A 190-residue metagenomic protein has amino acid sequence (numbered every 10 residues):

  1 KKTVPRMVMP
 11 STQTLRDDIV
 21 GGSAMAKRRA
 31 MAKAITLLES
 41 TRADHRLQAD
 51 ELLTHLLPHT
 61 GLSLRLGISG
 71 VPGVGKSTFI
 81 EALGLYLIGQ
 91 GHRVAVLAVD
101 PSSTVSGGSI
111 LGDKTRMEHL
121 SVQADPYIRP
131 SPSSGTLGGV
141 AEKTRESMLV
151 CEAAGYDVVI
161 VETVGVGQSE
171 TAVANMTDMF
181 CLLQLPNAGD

Functional and structural regions predicted by a protein language model:
K1-T3: Polybasic, lysine-rich low-complexity intrinsically disordered segments
R6-V8: Residue-level detector of intrinsically disordered terminal segments
R16-A26, A32-L66, V74, L83-S169 (+1 more regions): Nucleotide-state-sensitive switch-loop elements of NTP-binding domains
V71: P-loop (Walker A) phosphate-binding loop of NTP-binding proteins
F79: Hydrophobic positions on the alpha1 helix immediately C-terminal to the Walker A/P-loop
